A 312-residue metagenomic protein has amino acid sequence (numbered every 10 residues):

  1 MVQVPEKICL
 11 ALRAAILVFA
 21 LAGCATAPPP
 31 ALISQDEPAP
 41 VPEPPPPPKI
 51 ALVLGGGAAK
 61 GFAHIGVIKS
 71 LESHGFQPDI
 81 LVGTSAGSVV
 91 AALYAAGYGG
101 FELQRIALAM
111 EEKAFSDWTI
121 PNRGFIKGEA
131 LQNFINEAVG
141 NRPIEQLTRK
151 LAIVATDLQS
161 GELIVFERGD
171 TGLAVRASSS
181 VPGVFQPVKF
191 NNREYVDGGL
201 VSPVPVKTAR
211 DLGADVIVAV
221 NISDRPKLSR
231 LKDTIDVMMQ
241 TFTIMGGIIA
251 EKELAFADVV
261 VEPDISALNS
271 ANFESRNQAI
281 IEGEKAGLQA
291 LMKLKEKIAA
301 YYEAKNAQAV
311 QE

Functional and structural regions predicted by a protein language model:
M1-I8: N-terminal secretory signal peptides that target proteins for export/translocation
V2, R13, C24-L81, L93-E312: Patatin-like phospholipase
I8-A15: Alpha-helical transmembrane segments
G83, G87: Gly/Ala-rich beta-loop-alpha elbow adjacent to hydrolase catalytic centers
